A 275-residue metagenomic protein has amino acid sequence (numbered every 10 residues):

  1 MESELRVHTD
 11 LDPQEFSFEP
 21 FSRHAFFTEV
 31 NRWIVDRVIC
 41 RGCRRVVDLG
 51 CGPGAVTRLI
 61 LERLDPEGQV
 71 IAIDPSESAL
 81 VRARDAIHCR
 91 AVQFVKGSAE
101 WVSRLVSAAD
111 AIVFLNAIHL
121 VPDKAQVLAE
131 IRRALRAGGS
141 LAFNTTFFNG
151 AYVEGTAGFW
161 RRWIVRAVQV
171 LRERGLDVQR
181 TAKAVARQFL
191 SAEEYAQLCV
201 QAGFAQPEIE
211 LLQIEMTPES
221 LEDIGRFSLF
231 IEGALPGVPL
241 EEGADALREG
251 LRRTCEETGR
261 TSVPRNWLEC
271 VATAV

Functional and structural regions predicted by a protein language model:
M1-R44, A55-L59, A79-R82, S98: Conserved class I S-adenosyl-L-methionine
E2-F21, Q206-T261: C-terminal helical/coil "lid" or tail adjacent to the Rossmann-like core of SAM-dependent
V47-L49, P53-V102: Class I SAM-dependent methyltransferase SAM/SAH-binding core
S103-I112: A short acidic, Gly/Pro-enriched loop at the edge of an enzyme's catalytic core that lines a small-molecule cofactor
A111-K124, F147: A short SAM/SAH-binding and catalytic strip from SAM-dependent methyltransferases
A125-A137: A short glycine-rich, Lys/Arg-flanked "PGG" loop and its adjoining helix->strand segment in the class I
A142-R172: Conserved class I S-adenosyl-L-methionine
R187-A202: Short alpha-helix
